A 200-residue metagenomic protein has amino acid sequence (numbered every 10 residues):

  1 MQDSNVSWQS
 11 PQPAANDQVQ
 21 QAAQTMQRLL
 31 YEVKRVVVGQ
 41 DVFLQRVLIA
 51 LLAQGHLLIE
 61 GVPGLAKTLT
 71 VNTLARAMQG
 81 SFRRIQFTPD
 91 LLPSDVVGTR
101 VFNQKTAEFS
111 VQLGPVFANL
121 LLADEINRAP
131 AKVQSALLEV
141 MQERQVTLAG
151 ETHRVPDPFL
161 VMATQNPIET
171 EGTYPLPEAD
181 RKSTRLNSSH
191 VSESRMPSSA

Functional and structural regions predicted by a protein language model:
Q20-L57, V62-L65: Pre-Walker A (pre-P-loop) alpha-helix and adjacent loop at the N terminus of AAA/AAA+ ATPase modules, a conserved
G39, V47, I59, V96 (+4 more regions): Conserved RecA-like P-loop NTPase ATPase core
R46-I49, F102-L122: Conserved alpha-helical scaffold flanking the Walker A/P-loop in AAA+ ATPase domains
L51-T88: Walker A/P-loop
L57, L121, F159: Conserved beta-strand position immediately N-terminal to the Walker
S81-P93, G150-R154: Short beta-strand-centered segment that lines the nucleotide-binding/catalytic pocket of NTP-utilizing
N103-E108, E125-A136, M141-R185: Canonical AAA+ ATPase core
T184-S188, A200: Conserved small/polar residues in nucleotide/adenosyl-binding loops
